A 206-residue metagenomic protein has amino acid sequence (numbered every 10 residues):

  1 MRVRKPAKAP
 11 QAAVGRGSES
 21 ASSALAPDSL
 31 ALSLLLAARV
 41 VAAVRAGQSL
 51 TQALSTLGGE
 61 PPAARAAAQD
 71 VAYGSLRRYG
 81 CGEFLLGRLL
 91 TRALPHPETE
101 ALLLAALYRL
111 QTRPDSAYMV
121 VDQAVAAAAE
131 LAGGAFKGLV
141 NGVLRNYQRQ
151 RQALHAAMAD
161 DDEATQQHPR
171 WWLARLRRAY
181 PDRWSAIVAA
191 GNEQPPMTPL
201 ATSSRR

Functional and structural regions predicted by a protein language model:
M1-R206: Class I Rossmann-like S-adenosyl-L-methionine
